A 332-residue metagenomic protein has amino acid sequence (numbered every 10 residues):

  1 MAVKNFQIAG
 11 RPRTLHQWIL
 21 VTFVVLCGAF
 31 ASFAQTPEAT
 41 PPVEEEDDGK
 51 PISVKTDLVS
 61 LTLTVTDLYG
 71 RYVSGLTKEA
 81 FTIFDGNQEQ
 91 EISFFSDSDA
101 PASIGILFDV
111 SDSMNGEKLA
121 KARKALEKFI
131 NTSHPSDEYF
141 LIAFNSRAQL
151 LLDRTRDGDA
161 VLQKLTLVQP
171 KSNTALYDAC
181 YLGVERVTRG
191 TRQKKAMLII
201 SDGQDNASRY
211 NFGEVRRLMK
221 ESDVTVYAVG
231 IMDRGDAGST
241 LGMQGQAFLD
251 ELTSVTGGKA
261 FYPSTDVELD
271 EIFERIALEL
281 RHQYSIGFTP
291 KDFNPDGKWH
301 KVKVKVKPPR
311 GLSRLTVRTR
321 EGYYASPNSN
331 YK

Functional and structural regions predicted by a protein language model:
M1-L15: N-terminal secretory signal peptides that target proteins for export/translocation
W18-A31: Bacterial N-terminal signal peptides
A34-K332: Scaffold/interface architecture of coatomer-like assemblies
